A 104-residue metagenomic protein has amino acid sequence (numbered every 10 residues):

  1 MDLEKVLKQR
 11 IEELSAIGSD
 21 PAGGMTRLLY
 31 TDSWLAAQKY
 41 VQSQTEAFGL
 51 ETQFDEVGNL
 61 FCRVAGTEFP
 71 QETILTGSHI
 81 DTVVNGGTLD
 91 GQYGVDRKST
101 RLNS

Functional and structural regions predicted by a protein language model:
M1-T31: N-terminal capping segment at the start of a domain
E4-L7, G18-D20, L50, P70-T73 (+1 more regions): Homeobox/homeodomain signature
K8, T31-K39, F54-E56, P70 (+1 more regions): Generic alpha-helical scaffold signal
Q9, E13-L14, Y40-Q44, R97: Alpha-helical scaffold segments in soluble metabolic enzymes
I11, A22-M25, V57, G77-I80 (+1 more regions): Generic secondary-structure boundary/loop-capping signal
S19-A65: A non-catalytic alpha/beta surface segment that caps or lines the substrate-entry region of metallo-dependent hydrolase
Q44, F48, L60-Y93, K98: Catalytic-core environment of secreted peptidases
T100-S104: Conserved small/polar residues in nucleotide/adenosyl-binding loops
